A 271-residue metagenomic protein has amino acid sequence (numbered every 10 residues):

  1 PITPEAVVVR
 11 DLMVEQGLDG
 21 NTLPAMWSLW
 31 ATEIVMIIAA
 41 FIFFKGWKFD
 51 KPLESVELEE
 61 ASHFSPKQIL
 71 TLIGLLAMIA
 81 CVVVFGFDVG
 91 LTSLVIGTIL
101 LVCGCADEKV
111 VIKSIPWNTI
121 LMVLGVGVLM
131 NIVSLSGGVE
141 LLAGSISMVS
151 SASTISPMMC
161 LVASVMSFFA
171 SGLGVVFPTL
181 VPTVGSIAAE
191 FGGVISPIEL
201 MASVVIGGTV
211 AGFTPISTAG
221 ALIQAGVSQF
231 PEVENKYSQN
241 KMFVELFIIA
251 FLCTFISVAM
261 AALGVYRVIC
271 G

Functional and structural regions predicted by a protein language model:
P1-L53, S196-I206, A221-G271: Membrane-core helix-loop-helix motifs of multi-pass transport proteins
P1-P4, G86-D88, N131-E140, M166-P182 (+1 more regions): Short helix-coil transition sites and intra-membrane helix breaks within transmembrane domains of multi-pass
E5, I34, L72, L76 (+10 more regions): General structural feature for long, well-ordered alpha-helical segments within catalytic domains of soluble enzymes
V8, G17, F43-P52, V126-G137 (+4 more regions): Alpha-helical membrane-embedding segments and immediately adjacent membrane-interface amphipathic helices
L12-M13, V111-I115, L142-S150, L180 (+3 more regions): Hydrophobic alpha-helical segments of integral membrane proteins, encompassing both true transmembrane helices
M26-G138, E245, I249-C253, S257-G271: Hydrophobic transmembrane alpha-helices of multi-pass small-molecule transporters
W30-V35, D88-G97, G144-I155, T209-F213: Structural signature of hydrophobic alpha-helical transmembrane segments
V149-I206: Hydrophobic alpha-helical transmembrane segments of multi-pass integral membrane proteins, predominantly secondary
